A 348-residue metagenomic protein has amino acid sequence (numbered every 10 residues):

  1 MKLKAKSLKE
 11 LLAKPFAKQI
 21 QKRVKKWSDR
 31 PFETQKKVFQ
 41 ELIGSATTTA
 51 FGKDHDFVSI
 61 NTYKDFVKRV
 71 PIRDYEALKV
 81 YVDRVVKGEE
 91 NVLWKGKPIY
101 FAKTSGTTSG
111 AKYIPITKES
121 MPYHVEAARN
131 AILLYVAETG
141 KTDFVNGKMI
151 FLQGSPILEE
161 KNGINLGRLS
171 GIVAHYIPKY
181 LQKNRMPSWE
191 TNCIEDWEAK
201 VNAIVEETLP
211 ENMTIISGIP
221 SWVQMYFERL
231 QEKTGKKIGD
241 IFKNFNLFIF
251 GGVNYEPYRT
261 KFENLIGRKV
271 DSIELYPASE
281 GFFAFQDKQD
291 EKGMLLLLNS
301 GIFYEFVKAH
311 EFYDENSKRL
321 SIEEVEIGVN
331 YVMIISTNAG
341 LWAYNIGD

Functional and structural regions predicted by a protein language model:
M1-V58, F66-R73, V80-Y81, G88 (+1 more regions): Active-site glycine/GP-rich loop and adjacent strand/helix microenvironment that borders small-molecule binding pockets
H55-S59, F144-G147: Short coil/turn segments at secondary-structure boundaries
V85, Y123, L166-R168: Replace "small metal-dependent catalytic modules" with "small catalytic or cofactor-binding modules
V86-A102: Conserved pre-ATP/AMP-binding loop-to-beta segment of ANL
F101-P115: Conserved adenylation A10 loop of the ANL superfamily
T117-E138: Conserved structural elements of the adenylate-forming
Y135-K179: Conserved AMP-binding loop of ANL adenylate-forming enzymes
